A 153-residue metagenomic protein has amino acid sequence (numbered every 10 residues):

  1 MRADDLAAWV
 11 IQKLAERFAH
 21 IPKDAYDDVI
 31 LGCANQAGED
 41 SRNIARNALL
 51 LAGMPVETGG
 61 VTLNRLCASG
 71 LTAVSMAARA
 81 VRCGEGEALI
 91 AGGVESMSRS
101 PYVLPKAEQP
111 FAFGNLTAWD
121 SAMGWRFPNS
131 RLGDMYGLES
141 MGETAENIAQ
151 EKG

Functional and structural regions predicted by a protein language model:
M1-K23, G38-R42, L49-G153: Acyl-thioester C-C bond-transforming condensing/cleaving domain
D24-G32: Short glycine-rich phosphate-binding loop at a beta-alpha junction
